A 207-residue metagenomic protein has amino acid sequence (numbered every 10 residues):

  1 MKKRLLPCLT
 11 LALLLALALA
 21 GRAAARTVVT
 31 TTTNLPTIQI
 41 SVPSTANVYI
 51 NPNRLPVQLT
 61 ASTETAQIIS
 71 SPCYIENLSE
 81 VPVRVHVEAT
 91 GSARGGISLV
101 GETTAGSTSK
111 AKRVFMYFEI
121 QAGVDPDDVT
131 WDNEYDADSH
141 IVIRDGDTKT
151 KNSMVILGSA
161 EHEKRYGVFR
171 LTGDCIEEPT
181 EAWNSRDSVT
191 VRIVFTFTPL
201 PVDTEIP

Functional and structural regions predicted by a protein language model:
M1-K2, A20, A111, V142 (+1 more regions): Intrinsically disordered, low-complexity sequence elements enriched in Ser/Thr/Gly/Pro
M1-L15, N51, L55, A137-S139 (+1 more regions): Terminal low-complexity, poorly structured segments
M1-T30, C73: Gram-positive cell-envelope targeting signals
K2-K3, V129, E181: Short, low-complexity intrinsically disordered segments
G21-V81, G95, E177-P207: Short, polar/proline-rich extracytoplasmic segments that appear immediately after membrane translocation
R26-T30, L55-V142: Surface-exposed interaction patch
E64-Q67, E134-R192, P201-I206: Exposed beta-sheet edge/beta-hairpin loop segments within beta-rich domains
R113-M116, G167, I193-F195: Short non-domain terminal segments
